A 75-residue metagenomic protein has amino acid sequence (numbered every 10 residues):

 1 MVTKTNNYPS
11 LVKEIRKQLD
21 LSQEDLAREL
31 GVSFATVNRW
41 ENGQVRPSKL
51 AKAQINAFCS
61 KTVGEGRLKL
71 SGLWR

Functional and structural regions predicted by a protein language model:
M1-Q18, N56: A short, Lys/Arg-rich alpha-helix, primarily the initiator
D20-N38: Short alpha-helical DNA-recognition segment
K49-L68: DNA major-groove recognition helix of helix-turn-helix/homeodomain DNA-binding modules
R67-R75: Short amphipathic recognition helices of helix-turn-helix/homeodomain-type DNA-binding modules
